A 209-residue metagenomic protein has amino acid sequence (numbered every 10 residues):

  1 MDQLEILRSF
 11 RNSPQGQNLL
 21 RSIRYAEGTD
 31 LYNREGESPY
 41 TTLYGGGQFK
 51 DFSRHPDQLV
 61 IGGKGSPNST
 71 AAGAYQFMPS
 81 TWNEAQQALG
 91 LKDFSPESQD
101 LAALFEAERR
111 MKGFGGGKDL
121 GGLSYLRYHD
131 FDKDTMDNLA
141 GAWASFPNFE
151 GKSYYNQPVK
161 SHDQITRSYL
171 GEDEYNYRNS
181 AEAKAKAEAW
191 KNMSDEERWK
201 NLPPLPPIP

Functional and structural regions predicted by a protein language model:
M1-K92, L101-P209: Cell-wall polysaccharide-cleaving catalytic domain and substrate-binding groove, primarily in peptidoglycan/chitin
